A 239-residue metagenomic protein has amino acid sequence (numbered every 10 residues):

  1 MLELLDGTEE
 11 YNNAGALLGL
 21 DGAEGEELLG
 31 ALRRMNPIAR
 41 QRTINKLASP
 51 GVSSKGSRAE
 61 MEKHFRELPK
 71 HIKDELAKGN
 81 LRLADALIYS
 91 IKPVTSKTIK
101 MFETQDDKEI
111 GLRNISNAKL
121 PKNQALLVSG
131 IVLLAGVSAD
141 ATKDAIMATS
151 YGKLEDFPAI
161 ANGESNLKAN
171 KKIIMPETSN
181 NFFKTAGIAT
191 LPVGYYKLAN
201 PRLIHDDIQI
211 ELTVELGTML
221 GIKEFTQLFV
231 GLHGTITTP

Functional and structural regions predicted by a protein language model:
M1-P239: Beta-strand-centric surfaces of beta-sandwich/beta-rich domains
